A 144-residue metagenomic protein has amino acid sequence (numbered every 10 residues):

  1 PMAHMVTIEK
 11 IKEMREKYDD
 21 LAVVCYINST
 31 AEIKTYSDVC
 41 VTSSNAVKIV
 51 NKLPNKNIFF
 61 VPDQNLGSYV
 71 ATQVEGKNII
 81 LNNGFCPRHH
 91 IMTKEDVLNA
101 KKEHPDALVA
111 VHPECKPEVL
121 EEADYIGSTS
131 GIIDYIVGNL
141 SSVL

Functional and structural regions predicted by a protein language model:
P1-L144: Active-site loop-to-helix "anion-binding N-cap" substructures in soluble metabolic enzymes
